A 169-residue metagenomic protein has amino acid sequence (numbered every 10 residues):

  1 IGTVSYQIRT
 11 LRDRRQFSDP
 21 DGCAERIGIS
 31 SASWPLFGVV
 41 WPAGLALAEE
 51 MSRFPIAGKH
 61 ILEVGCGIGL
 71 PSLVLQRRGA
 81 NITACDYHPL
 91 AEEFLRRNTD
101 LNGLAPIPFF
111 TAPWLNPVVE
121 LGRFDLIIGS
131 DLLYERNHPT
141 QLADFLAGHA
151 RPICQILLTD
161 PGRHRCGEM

Functional and structural regions predicted by a protein language model:
I1-M169: S-adenosylmethionine-dependent methyltransferases
